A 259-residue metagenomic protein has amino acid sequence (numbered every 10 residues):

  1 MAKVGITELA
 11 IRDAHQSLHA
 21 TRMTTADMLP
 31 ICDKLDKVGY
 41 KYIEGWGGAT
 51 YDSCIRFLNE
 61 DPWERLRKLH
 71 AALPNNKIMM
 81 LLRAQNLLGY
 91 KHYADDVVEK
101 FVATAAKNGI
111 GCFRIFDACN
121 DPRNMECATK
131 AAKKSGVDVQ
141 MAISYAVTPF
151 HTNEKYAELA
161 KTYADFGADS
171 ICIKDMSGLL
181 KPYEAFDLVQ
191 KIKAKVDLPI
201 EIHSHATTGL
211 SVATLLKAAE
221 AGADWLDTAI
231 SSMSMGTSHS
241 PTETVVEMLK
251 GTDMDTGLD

Functional and structural regions predicted by a protein language model:
M1-R114, A118-D259: Catalytic cores and adjacent flexible loops of soluble metabolic enzymes that perform enolate/carbanion chemistry on
